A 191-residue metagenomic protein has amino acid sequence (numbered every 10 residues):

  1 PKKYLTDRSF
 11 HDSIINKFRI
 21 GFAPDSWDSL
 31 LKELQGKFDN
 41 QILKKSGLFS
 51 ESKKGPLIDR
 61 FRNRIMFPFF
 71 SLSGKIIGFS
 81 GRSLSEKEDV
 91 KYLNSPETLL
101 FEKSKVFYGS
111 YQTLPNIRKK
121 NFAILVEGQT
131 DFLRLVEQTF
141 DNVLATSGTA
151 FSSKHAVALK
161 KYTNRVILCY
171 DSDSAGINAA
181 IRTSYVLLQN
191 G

Functional and structural regions predicted by a protein language model:
P1-N16: Non-catalytic interaction/clamp surfaces of large macromolecular machines
F18-A23, D171-D173: Conserved short loop/turn motifs at secondary-structure junctions
P24-V166, N178-T183: Phosphate-handling DNA/RNA-contact segment within nucleic-acid enzymes
C169-S174, G191: Short, polar/flexible loop-turn hinges at active-site or ligand-entry regions and domain interfaces
R182-G191: Short, intrinsically disordered, charge-balanced linker/junction segments flanking boundaries in proteins
